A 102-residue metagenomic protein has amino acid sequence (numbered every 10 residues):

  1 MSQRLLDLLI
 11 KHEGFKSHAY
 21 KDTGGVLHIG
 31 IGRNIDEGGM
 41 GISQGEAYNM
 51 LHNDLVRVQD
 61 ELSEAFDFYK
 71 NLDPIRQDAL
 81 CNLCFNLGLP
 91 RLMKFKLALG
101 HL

Functional and structural regions predicted by a protein language model:
M1-L102: Cell-wall polysaccharide-cleaving catalytic domain and substrate-binding groove, primarily in peptidoglycan/chitin
